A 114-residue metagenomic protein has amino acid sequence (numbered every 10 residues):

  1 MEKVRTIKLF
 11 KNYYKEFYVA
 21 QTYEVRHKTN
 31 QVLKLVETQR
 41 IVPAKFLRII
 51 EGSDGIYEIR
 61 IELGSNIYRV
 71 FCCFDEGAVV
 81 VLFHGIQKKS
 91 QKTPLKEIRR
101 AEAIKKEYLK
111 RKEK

Functional and structural regions predicted by a protein language model:
M1-I67, E76-V80, K88-K114: Basic, Lys/Arg-enriched alpha-helical interface segments
F83: ATP-dependent carboxylate-activation loops
